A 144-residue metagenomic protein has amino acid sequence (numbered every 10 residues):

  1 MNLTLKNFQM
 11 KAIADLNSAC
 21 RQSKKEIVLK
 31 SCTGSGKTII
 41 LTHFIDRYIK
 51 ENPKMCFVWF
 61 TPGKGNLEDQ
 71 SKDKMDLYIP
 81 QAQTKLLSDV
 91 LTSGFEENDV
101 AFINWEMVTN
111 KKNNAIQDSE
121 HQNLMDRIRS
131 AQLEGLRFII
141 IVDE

Functional and structural regions predicted by a protein language model:
M1-K30: Conserved pre-motif I regulatory segment
L16, F44-Y48: Hydrophobic residues on the short alpha-helix immediately C-terminal to a glycine-rich phosphate/catalytic loop
Q22-F44: Walker A/P-loop
E26-V28, C56-V58, D99-V100, R137-I139: Residue-level preference for the first positions of well-ordered beta-strands
T38-I45, P53-I79, E106-M107: Conserved Walker A/P-loop ATP-binding site and its immediately adjacent core in helicase/helicase-like ATPase domains
I79-L91: Conserved RecA-like helicase motor-core motifs
V90-A101: Conserved motor-coupling elements within RecA-like helicase/translocase cores
M107-E144: SF2 helicase catalytic motif II
